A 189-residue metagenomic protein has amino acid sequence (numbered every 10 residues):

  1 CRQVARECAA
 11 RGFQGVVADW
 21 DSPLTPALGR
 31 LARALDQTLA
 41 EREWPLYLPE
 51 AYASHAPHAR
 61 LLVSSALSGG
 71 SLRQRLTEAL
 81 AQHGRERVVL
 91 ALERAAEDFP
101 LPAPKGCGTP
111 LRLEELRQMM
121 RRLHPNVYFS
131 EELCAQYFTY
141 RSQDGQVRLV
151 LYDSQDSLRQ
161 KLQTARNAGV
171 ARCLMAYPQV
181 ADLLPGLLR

Functional and structural regions predicted by a protein language model:
C1-S71: Chitinase-like catalytic core of GlcNAc-active glycosidases
E7-R11, A79, A165: Generic structural signal for hydrophobic
A18, V88-L90, A165: Conserved, mostly hydrophobic/aromatic
L24-G29, G70-L72, D98-A103, D182-L187: Extracytoplasmic/secreted cell-surface and envelope-processing proteins
A66-R87: Catalytic-core region of carbohydrate-active enzymes that cleave or remodel glycosidic bonds
R87-K161: Glycan-binding loop/region signatures in secreted carbohydrate-active enzymes
K161-R189: Acidic/aromatic/glycine-rich contiguous surface patches that form carbohydrate-binding/processing clefts and analogous
